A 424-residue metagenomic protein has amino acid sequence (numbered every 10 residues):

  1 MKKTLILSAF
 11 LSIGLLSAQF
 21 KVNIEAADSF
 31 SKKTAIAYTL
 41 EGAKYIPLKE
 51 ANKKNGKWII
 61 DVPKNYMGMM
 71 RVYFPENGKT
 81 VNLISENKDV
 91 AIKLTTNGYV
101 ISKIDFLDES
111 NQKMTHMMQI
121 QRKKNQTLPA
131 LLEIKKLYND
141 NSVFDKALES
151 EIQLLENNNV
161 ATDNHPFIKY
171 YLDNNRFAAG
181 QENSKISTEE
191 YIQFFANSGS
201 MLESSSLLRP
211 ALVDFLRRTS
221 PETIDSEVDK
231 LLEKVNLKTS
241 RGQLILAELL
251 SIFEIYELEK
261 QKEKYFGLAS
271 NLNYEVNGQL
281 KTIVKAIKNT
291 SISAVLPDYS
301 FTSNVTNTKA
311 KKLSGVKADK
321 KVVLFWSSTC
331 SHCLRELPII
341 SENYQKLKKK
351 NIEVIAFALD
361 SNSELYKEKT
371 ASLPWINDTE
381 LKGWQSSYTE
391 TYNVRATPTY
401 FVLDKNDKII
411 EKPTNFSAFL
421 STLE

Functional and structural regions predicted by a protein language model:
M1-I24, E424: Bacterial Sec-dependent N-terminal signal peptides
Q19-Q193: A non-transmembrane, solvent-exposed segment enriched in polar/low-complexity residues
K146-I152, K185, R218-S226, Y256-E259: Helix-turn-helix repeat elements of alpha-solenoid scaffolds
E222-V295: N-terminal targeting signals for export/organelle localization
Y274-S314, S421-E424: N-terminal "domain-start" segment that seeds a small globular fold
K311-I340, E353-F357: Short active-site neighborhood of thiol/selenol oxidoreductases, capturing the structured segment around
R335-A371, W384-Y388: Structural microenvironment flanking redox-active thiols in thiol-disulfide oxidoreductases
W384-E424: Thiol/disulfide oxidoreductase modules built on the thioredoxin-like
